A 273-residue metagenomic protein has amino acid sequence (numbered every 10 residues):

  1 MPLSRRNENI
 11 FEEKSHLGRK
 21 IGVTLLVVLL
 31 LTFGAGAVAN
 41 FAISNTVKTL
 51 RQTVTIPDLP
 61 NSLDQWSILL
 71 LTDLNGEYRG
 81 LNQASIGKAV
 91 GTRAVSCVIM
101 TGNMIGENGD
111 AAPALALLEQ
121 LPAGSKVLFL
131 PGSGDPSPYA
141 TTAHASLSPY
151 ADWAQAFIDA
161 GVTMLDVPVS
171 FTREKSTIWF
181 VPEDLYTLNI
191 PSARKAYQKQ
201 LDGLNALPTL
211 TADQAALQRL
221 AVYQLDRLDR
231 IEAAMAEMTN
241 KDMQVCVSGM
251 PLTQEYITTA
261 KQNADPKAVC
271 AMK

Functional and structural regions predicted by a protein language model:
M1-L59: N-terminal membrane-anchoring alpha-helices
K14-I21, L81, D110-A111, Y139-T142 (+2 more regions): Short, well-ordered secondary-structure micro-motifs
N45-K48, S96, A221-Q224: Short glycine/proline-enriched turn or capping motifs at secondary-structure junctions
T49-R51, L71, F180: Hydrophobic residues on conserved beta-strands that form the core of alpha/beta folds
L59, D73-G76, D135-P136, T142-A143 (+1 more regions): Conserved catalytic scaffold of divalent metal-dependent phosphoesterases
P60-Q65: Proline/glycine-enriched tight loop/beta-turn segments at coil->beta junctions that connect or precede beta-strands
W66-T163: Membrane-embedded segments
